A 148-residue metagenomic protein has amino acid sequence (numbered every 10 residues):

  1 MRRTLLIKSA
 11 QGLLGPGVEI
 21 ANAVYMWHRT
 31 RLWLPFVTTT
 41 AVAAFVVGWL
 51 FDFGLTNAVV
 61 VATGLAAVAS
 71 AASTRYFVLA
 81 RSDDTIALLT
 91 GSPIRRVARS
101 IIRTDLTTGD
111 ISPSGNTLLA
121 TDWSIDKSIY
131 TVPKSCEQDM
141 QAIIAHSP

Functional and structural regions predicted by a protein language model:
M1-A41: N-terminal membrane-targeting/pre-transmembrane regions
A10, L14, A67, Y76 (+1 more regions): Hydrophobic, Leu/Ile/Phe/Ala-enriched alpha-helical segments that form helix-helix packing faces
A10, V46, G64, M140-I143: Generic structural signal of hydrophobic/aromatic residues within well-ordered alpha-helices of folded domains
W27-F77: Alpha-helical transmembrane spans
T30-W33, A87-L88, I94-R96, S124-K134: Short, surface-exposed beta-strand/loop "edge" segments at domain boundaries and coil↔beta transitions
T39-F45, A98-S100, T107-T108, A142: Short, low-complexity, polar/charged sequence segments that are solvent-exposed and flexible
A69-P113: Phosphoinositide-binding peripheral membrane targeting modules
N116-A145: Canonical phosphoinositide-binding patch of PH/PH-like domains
